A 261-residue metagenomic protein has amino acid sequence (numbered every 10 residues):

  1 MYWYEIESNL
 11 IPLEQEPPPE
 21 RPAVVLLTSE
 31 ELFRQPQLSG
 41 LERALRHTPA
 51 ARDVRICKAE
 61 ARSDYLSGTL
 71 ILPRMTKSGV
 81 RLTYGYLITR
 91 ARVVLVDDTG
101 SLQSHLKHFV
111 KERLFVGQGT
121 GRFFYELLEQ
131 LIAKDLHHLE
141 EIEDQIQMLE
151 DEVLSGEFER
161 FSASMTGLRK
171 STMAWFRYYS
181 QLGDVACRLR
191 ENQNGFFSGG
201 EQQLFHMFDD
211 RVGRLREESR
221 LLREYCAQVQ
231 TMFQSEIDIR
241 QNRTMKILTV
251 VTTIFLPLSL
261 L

Functional and structural regions predicted by a protein language model:
M1-E191, S198, R211-R214: Peripheral, non-transmembrane regulatory/ligand-interaction domains of membrane transport proteins
E157-L261: Membrane-associated alpha-helical segments
